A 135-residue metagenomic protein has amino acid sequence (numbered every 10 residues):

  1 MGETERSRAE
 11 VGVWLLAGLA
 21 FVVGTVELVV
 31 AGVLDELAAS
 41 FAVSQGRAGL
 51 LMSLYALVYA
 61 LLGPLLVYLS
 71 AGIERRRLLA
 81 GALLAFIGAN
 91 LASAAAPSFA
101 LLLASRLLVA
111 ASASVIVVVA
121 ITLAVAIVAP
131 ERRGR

Functional and structural regions predicted by a protein language model:
G12-A48, L62-L66: Extracytoplasmic
L16-A20, N90, S98-A110: Helical-face signature of the major facilitator-like transporter fold
G24, L28, A94, A110-V118: Small-residue-rich segments within alpha-helical transmembrane domains of MFS-like 12-TM solute carriers
S40-F41, G72, L123-V128: Helix-to-coil boundary motifs at intracellular loop junctions of multi-pass secondary transporters
L51-M52, S105: Hydrophobic positions within alpha-helical transmembrane segments of Major Facilitator Superfamily-type secondary
S53-V67, I121: Central cavity-lining transmembrane alpha-helices of secondary-active solute carriers, predominantly the Major
L61-A100: Conserved MFS/SLC helix-loop-helix module at the cytosolic interface between two early adjacent transmembrane helices
F99, S105-R135: Cytoplasmic helix-loop-helix junction between adjacent transmembrane helices in 12-TM secondary transporters
